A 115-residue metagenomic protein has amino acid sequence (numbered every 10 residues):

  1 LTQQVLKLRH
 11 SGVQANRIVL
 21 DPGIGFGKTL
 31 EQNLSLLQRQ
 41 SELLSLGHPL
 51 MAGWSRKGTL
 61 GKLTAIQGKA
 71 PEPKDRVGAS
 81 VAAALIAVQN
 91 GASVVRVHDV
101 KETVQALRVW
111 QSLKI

Functional and structural regions predicted by a protein language model:
L1-S11, N16, G27-I115: Active-site-adjacent loop and "lid" segments of alpha/beta metabolic enzymes
I24: Acidic/histidine-rich catalytic cores of soluble enzymes
